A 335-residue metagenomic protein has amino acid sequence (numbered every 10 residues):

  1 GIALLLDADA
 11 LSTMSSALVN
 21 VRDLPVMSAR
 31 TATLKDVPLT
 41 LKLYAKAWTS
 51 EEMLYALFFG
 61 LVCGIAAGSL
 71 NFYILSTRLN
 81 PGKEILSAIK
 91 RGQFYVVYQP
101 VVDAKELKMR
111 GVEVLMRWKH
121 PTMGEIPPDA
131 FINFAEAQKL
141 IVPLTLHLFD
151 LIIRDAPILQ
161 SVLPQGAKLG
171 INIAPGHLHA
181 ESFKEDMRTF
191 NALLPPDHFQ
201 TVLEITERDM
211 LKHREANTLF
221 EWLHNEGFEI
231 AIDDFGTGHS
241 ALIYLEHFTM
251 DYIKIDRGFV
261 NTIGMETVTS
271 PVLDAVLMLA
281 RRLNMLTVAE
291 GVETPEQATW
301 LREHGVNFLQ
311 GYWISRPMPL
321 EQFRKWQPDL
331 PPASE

Functional and structural regions predicted by a protein language model:
G1-M14: Solvent-exposed, extracytoplasmic
L11, S15-L54: Extracellular/periplasmic juxtamembrane segments that couple receptor/chemosensory ectodomains to their
L41-L54, P175-H179, V202-K212, F228-E229 (+1 more regions): EAL-family c-di-GMP phosphodiesterase catalytic domain
S50-N80: Cytoplasm-proximal transmembrane signaling helix
R78, Q99, G124-P128, A137 (+2 more regions): Catalytic-site-adjacent helices and loops of nucleotide signaling machinery
N80-N133, S315-M318: Active-site core of bacterial EAL-family cyclic-dinucleotide phosphodiesterase domains
H120-M123, F149-I153, D234, G311: Short acidic-capped amphipathic helix/loop micro-motif used as an active-site/signal-coupling element
L140-E215, G291: Catalytic core of bacterial c-di-GMP phosphodiesterases, primarily the EAL and HD-GYP domains, capturing alpha-helical
